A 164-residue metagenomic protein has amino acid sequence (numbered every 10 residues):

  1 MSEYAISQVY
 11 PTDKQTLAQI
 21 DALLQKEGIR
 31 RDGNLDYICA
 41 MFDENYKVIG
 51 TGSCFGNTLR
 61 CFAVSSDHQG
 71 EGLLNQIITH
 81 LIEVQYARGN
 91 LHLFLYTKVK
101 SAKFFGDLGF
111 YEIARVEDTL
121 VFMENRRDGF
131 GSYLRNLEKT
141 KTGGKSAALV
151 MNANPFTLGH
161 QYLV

Functional and structural regions predicted by a protein language model:
M1-R31, F42: Short amphipathic alpha-helix that is part of the acyltransferase structural core
D36-I38, E117-F122: Short hydrophobic/aromatic beta-strand or adjacent loop that forms the aromatic wall/cage of a ligand/substrate-binding
A40, Y46-A63: Conserved beta-strand in the GNAT
H68, G72-H80, G159, L163: Conserved acetyl-CoA pyrophosphate-binding loop and the N-cap/start of the following alpha-helix in GNAT-like
Q85-K98: Conserved GNAT acetyl-CoA-binding A-motif
K98-V116: Conserved active-site alpha-helix within GNAT-family acetyltransferase domains
T119-K141: C-terminal "cap" of GNAT-fold acetyltransferases
K141-V164: N-terminal catalytic cores of NTP/NDP-binding nucleotidyl/phosphoryl-transfer enzymes
